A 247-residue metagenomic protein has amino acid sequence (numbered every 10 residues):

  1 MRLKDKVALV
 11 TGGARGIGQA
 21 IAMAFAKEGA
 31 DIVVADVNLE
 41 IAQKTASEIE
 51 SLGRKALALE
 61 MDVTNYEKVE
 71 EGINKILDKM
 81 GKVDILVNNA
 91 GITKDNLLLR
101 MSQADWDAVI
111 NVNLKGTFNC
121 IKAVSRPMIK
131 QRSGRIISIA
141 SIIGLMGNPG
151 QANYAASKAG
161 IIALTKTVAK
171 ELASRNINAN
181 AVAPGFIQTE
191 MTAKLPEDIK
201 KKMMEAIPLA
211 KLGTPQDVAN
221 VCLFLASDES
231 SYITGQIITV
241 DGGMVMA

Functional and structural regions predicted by a protein language model:
L39-E40, M61-E71, Q103, Q216-D217: The beta1-alpha1 cofactor-binding region of Rossmann-like NAD(H)/NADP(H)-dependent oxidoreductases
L97-L98, D105-I110, T192, M203: Substrate-binding pocket helix/loop in short-chain dehydrogenase/reductase
I121, S157, T165: Active-site helix of classical SDR
R126, K170-S174, S231: Alpha-helical segment proximal to the catalytic Tyr-Lys
S141: Residue(s) in the substrate-gating loop at a strand-loop-helix junction that position the organic substrate next
M146-P149, L223, T234-A247: Short C-terminal tail/terminal secondary-structure segment of NAD(P)H-dependent dehydrogenase/reductase domains
I207-V218, E229: A conserved structural motif in NAD(P)-dependent oxidoreductases
